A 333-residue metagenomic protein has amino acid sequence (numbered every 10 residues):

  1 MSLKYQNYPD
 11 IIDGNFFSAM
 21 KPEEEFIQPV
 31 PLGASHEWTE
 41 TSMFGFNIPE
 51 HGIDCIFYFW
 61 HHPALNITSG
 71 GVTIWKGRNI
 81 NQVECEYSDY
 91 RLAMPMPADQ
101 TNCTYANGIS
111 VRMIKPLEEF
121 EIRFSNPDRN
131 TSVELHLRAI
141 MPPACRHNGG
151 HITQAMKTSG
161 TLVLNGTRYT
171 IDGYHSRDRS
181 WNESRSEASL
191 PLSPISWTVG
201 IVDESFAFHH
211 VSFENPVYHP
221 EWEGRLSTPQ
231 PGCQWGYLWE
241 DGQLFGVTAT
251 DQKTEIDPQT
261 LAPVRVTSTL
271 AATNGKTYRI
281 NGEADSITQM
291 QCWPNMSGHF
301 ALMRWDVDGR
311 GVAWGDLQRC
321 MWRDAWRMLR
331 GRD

Functional and structural regions predicted by a protein language model:
M1-D333: Structured soluble/peripheral alpha/beta segments that form catalytic or ligand/cofactor-binding pockets
